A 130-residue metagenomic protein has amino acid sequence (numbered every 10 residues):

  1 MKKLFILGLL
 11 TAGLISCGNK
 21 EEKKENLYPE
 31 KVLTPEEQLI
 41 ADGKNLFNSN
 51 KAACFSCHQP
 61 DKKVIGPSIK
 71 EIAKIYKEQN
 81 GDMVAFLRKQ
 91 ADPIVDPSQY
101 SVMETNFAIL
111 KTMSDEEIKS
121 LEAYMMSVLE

Functional and structural regions predicted by a protein language model:
L4-A12: Sec-dependent N-terminal signal peptides
C17-E21: Bacterial signal peptide processing site
K23-S49: Electrostatic cytochrome c docking/interface patches
N48, K74-K77, R88, D92 (+1 more regions): Sec-exported extracytoplasmic/periplasmic mature domains
K51-P60, L121-M125: The canonical Cys-X-X-Cys-His
F55, Q59-R88: Gly/Gly-Pro-rich "capping" loops immediately C-terminal to redox-active cysteine motifs in periplasmic/lumenal
I65-A73, K89-I118: Axial heme c-ligation environment in periplasmic c-type cytochrome domains
N80-R88, D115-E122, M126: An amphipathic alpha-helix signature
